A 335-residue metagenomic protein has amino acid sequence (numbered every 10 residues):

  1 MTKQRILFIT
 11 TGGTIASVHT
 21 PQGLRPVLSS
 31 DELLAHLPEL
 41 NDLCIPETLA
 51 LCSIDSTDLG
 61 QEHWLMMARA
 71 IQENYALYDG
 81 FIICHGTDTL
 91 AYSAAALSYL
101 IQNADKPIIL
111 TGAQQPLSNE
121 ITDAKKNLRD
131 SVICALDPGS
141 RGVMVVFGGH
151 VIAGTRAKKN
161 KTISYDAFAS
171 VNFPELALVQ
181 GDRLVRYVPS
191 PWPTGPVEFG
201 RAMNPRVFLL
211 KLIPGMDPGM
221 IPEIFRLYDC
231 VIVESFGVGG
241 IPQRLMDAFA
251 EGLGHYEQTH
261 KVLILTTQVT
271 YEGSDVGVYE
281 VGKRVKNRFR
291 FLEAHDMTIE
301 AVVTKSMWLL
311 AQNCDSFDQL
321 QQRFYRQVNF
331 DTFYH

Functional and structural regions predicted by a protein language model:
M1-E73, Y271: ATP/NTP phosphate-donor binding region
T2-R5, I9-S17, S29-L40, A153-V238 (+2 more regions): Accessory alpha-helical/coil subdomains and C-terminal extensions that flank or cap enzyme catalytic cores
H19-Q22, A94-A95, E120-D123, A153-K159 (+1 more regions): Short acidic, glycine/serine/threonine-rich loops at helix termini
Y78-L90, L227-G239: Short acidic, glycine-rich surface-loop motifs adjacent to enzyme active sites
C84-K106, Q243-E251: Short Gly/Thr/Asp-enriched flexible loops that form oxyanion-binding sites at enzyme active sites
A94-D123, V132-P138, H255-T267: Short, acidic/small-residue loops that bind anionic groups at enzyme active sites
L110-Q180: Internal gly/pro-rich beta-alpha loop/helix module that stabilizes soluble enzyme cofactors or their anionic handles
V238-H335: C-terminal non-catalytic interaction/assembly regions of soluble proteins
